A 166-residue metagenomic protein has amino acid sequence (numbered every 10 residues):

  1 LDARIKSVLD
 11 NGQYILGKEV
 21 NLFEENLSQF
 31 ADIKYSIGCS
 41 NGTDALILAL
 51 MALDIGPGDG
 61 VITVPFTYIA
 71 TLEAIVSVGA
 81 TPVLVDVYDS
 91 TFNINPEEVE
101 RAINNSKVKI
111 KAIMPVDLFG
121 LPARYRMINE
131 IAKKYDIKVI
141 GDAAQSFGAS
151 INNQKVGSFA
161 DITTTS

Functional and structural regions predicted by a protein language model:
L1-Q13: N-terminal "arm"/small-domain region of PLP-dependent enzymes with the aminotransferase-like
R4, L22, N26, L48 (+3 more regions): Alpha-helical elements of Rossmann-like donor-binding domains used by nucleotide-donor carbohydrate transfer enzymes
Q13-G60, A74-V76, L84-D86, Q154: Phosphate-binding glycine-rich loop
I33, A80, I137: Short glycine/serine/threonine/alanine-rich loop segments
I37, I62, V83, V139-I140 (+1 more regions): Structural detector of well-ordered beta-strand residues that form the stable sheet scaffold of enzyme domains
I47-N105, A112-M114: Conserved PLP-anchoring active-site segment centered on the Schiff-base-forming lysine
S90-S166: Active-site phosphate-binding strand-loop segment of PLP-dependent enzymes
